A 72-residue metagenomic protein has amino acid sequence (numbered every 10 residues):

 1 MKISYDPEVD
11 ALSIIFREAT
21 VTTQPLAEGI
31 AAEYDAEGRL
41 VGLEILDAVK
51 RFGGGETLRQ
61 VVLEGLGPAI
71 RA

Functional and structural regions predicted by a protein language model:
M1-E8: Short, compositionally biased leader-like segments
A11-A48: Amphipathic, hydrophobic secondary-structure cores in small proteins
K50-L63: A short, polar/charged loop-to-alpha-helix boundary motif
E64-A72: Cysteine/selenocysteine-centered motifs that mediate thiol-based redox chemistry or coordinate metal-sulfur cofactors
